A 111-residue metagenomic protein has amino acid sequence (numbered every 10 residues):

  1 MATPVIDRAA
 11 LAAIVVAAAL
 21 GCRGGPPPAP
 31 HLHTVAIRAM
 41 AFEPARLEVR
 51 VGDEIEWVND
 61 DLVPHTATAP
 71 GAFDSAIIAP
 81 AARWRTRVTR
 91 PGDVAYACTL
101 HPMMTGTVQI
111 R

Functional and structural regions predicted by a protein language model:
A2-L11: Bacterial N-terminal signal peptides that target proteins for export
A2-T3, A17-R111: Extracytoplasmic copper-binding redox domains, predominantly the cupredoxin/blue-copper superfamily
A12-V16: Sec-dependent N-terminal signal peptides
